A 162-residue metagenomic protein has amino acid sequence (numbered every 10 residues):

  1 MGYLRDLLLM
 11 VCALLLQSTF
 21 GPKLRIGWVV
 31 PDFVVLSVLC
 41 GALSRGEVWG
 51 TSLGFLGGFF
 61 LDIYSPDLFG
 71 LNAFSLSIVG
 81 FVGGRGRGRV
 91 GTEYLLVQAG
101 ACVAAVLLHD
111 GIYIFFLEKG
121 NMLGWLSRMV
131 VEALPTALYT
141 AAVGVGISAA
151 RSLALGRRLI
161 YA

Functional and structural regions predicted by a protein language model:
M1-A162: Terminal, non-globular segments
